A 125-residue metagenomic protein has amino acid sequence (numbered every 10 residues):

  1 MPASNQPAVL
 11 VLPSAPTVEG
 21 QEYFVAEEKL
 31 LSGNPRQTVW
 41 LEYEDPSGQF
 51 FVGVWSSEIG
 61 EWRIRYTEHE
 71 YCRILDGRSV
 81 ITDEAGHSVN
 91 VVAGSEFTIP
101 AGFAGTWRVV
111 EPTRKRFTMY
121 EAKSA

Functional and structural regions predicted by a protein language model:
M1-Q49: A short, N-terminal "cap"/entry segment at the start of jelly-roll beta-barrel domains of the cupin/DSBH fold
G48-Y66, P100-A101: Conserved short histidine dyad/triad with adjacent acidic residue
S57, Y66-I81: Short, conserved beta-strand element in jelly-roll/cupin
I64, I81, K115-F117: Short hydrophobic/aromatic-rich beta-strand segments that constitute the beta-sheet cores of beta-sandwich/beta-barrel
T82-E84, R108: A generic structural motif
A85-A101: Short acidic-glycine-tyrosine-enriched beta hairpin
A101-S124: Ligand-binding loop in jelly-roll beta-barrel domains
